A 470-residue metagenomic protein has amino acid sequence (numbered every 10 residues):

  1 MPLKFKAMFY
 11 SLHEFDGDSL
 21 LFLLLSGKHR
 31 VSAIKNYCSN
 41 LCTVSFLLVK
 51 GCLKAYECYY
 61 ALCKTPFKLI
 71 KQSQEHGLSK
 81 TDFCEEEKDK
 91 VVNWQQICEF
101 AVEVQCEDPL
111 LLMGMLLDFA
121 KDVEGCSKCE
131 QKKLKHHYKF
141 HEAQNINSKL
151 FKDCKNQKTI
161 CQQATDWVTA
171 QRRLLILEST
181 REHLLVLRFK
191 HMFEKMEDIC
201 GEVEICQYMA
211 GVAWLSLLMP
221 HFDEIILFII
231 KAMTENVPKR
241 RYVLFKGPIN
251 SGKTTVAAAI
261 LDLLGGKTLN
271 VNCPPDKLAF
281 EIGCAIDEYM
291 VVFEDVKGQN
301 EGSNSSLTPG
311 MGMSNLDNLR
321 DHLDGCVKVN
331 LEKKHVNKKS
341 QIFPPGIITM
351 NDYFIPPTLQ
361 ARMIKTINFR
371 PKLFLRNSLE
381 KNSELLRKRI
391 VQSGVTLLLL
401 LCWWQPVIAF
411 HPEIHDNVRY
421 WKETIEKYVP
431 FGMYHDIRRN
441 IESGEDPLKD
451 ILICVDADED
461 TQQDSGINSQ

Functional and structural regions predicted by a protein language model:
M1-S11, L269-C284, N330-K334: A short, well-structured beta->alpha microelement
M1-S39, T43-L48, K54-L62: Histidine-centered divalent-metal-coordination microenvironment in nucleic-acid enzymes
A55-Q96: Short, low-order "capping/linker" segments at domain edges
F119, V123-M196: Long, charge-rich alpha-helical interaction segments
Q162-F228, I390-I408: Charged, amphipathic alpha-helical linker segments immediately N-terminal to NTP-binding catalytic cores
L215, D262-N304: AAA+/P-loop NTPase substrate/partner-engagement loops
P238-G265: Glycine-rich phosphate-binding P-loop
K297-S469: Replace "adjacent to P-loop NTPase cores in ATP/GTP-dependent enzymes" with "adjacent to NTP-binding cores
